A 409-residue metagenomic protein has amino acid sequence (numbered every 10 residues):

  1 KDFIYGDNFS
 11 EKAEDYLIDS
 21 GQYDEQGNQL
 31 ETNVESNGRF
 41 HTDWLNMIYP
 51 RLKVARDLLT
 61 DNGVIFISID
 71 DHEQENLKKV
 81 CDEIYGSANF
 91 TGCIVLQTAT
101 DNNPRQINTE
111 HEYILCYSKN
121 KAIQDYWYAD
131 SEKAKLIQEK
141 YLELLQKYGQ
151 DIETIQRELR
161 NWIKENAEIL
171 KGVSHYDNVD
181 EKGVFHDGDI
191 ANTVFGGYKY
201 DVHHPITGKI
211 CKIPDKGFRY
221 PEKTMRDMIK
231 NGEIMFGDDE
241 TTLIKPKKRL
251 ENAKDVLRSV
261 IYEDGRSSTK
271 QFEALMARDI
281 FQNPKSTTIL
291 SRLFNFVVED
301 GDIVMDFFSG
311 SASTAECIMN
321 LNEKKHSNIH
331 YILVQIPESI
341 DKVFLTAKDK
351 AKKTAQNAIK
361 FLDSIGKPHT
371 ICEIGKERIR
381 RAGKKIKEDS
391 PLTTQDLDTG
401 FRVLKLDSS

Functional and structural regions predicted by a protein language model:
K1-I303, K325-N328, I336-F344: Class I S-adenosyl-L-methionine
D71-Q74, A312, L406-S409: Short, internal active-site loops enriched in acidic
T242-L250, S309-A312, T394-L406: A glycine-rich phosphate-binding loop feature that marks nucleotide/adenosyl-phosphate handling sites
L290, V304, T314, G375 (+1 more regions): Hydrophobic, well-ordered secondary-structure elements that form the walls of internal hydrophobic environments
D302-L321: A phosphate-binding catalytic loop at a beta-strand-loop-alpha-helix junction that coordinates phosphoryl groups
N320-S409: PRPP-dependent phosphoribosyltransferase catalytic core
